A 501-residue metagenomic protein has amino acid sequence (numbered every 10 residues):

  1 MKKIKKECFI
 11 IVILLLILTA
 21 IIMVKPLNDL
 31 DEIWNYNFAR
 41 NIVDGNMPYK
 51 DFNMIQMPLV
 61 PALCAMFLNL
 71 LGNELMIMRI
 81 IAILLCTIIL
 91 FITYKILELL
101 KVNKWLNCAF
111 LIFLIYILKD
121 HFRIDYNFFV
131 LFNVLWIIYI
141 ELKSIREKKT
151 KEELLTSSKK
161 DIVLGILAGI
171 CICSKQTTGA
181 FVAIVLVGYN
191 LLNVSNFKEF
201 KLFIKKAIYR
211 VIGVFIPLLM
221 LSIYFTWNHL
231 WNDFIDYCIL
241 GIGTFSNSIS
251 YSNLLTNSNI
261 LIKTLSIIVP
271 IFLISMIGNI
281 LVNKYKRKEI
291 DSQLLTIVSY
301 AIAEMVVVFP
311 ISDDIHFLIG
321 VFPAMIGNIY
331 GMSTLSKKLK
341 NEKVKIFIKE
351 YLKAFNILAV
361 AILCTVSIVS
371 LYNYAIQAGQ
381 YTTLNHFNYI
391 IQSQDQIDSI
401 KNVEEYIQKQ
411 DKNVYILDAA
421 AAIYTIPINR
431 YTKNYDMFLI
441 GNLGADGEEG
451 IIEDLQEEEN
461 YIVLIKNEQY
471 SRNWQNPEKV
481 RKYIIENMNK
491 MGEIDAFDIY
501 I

Functional and structural regions predicted by a protein language model:
V24-F38, D51-M66, N73-M76, D395: Extracytoplasmic catalytic/substrate-binding loops of multi-pass membrane glycan-assembly enzymes
I80-L100, W136, I140: Transmembrane-helix motifs of polytopic, lipid-linked glycan transferases
T93-Y116, F132, K151: Transmembrane-helix signature of polytopic, membrane-embedded enzymes that assemble or transfer cell-envelope glycans
L114-L118, L155-V187, I216, Y300-V308: Membrane-interface alpha helices of multi-pass inner-membrane proteins
H121-L131: Short acidic/glycine- and proline-prone juxtamembrane loop motifs at membrane-interface regions of multi-pass membrane
F129-K151, L164-A168, A324-G327: Specific aromatic-rich, kink-prone transmembrane helix
N133, A180, A303, P310-I348: Hydrophobic/aromatic-rich transmembrane helices and adjacent perimembrane loops
Y381-T383, Y389-N442, I451-S471, I494 (+1 more regions): Short periplasmic/luminal acceptor-recognition loop of GT-C membrane glycosyltransferases, typified by
